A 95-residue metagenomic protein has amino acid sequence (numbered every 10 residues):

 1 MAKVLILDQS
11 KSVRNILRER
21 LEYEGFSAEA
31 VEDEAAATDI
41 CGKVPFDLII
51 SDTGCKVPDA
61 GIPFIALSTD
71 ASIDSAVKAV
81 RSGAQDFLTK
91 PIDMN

Functional and structural regions predicted by a protein language model:
L5, A30-L48: Acidic, metal-coordinating helix/loop segments flanking the phosphotransfer/catalytic sites of two-component signaling
D8: Conserved acidic carboxylate
K11-E29, A35: Two-component/phosphorelay signaling modules centered on CheY-like receiver
G54, D70-A71, S82: Short, conserved "switch-loop" micro-motifs in signal-transduction and mechanochemical regulators
I92-D93: Receiver (REC) domain switch/active-site region of two-component response regulators
